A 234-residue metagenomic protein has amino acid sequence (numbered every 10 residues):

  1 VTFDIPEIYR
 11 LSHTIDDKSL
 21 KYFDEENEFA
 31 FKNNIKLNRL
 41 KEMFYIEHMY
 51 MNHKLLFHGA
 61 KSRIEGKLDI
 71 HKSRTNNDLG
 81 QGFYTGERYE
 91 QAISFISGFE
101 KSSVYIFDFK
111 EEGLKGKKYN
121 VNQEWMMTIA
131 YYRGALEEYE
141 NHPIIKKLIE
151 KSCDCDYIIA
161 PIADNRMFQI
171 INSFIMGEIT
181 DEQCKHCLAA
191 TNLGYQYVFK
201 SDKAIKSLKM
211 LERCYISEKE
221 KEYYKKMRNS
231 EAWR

Functional and structural regions predicted by a protein language model:
T2-N52, G98-S103, E111-R234: Conserved NAD+-utilizing ADP-ribose enzyme module
H53-L55, Q81, S103-Y105: Structural beta-strand/beta-sheet cores of well-ordered domains, especially the beta-sheet scaffolds that support
K54-N76: Short aromatic-glycine-(Arg/Gly/Cys) micro-motifs in beta-strand/loop hairpins
H58-A60, T85-E87, F107: Short His-Asn-centered micro-motif
R63, Q91, G113-K115: Short loop/turn segments at secondary-structure transitions that flank enzyme active sites
R74-F99: Extended catalytic/binding region for NAD+/ADP-ribose chemistry, centered on the ART fold
